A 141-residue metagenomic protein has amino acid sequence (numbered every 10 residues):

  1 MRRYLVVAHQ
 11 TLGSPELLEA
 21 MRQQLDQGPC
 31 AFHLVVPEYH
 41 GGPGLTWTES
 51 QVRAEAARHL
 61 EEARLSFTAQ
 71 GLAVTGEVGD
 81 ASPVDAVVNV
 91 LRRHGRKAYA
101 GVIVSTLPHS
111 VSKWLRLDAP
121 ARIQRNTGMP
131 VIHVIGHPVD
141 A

Functional and structural regions predicted by a protein language model:
M1-W47, M129, H133-G136: Small/aliphatic-rich secondary-structure junction motif
R2-H9, E62-A81: Acidic/glycine-enriched edge-of-secondary-structure segments
R3, A100-I103: Structural motif
A31-F32, R53, A69: Positively charged, small/polar-rich N-terminal and surface patches that mediate targeting and assembly and bind
W47-A57: Glycine- and acidic-residue-enriched helix-capping/strand-helix junction motifs
Q70-Y99: Structural beta-alpha unit
S105-A121: Glycine-rich, Arg-bearing micro-motifs that act as flexible, cationic patches
